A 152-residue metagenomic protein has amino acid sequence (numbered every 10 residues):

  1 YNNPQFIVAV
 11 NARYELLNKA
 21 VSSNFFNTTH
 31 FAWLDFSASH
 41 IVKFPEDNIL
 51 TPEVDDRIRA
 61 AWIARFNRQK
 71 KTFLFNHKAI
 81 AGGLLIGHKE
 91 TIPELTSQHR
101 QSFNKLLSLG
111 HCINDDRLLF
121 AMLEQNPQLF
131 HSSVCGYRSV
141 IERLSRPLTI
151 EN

Functional and structural regions predicted by a protein language model:
Y1-F25: Active-site-proximal specificity loops/subdomain of glycosyltransferases
L17, N48-L50, L119-F120: Short amphipathic alpha-helical segments and helix-helix/interface helices
N18-N27, A61-A81, I86, I92-E94: A structural preference for long, well-packed, hydrophobic secondary-structure segments
S23-F26, H30, A38-K71: Conserved donor-nucleotide/metal-binding helix-loop-beta segment in metal-dependent transferases, i.e., the alpha-helix
A38-H40, L74-N152: Catalytic core and acceptor-binding pocket of nucleotide-sugar-dependent glycosyltransferases
